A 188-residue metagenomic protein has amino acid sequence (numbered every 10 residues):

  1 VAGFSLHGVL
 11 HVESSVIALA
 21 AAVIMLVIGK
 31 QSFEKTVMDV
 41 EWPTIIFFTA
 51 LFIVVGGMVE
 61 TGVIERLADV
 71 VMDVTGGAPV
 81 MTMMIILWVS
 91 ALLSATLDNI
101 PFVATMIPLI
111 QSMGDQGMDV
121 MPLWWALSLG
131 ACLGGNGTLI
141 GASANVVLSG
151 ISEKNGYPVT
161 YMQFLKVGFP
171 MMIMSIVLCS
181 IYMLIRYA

Functional and structural regions predicted by a protein language model:
V1-D69, V167-A188: Hydrophobic transmembrane alpha-helices of multi-pass small-molecule transporters
S14, A18-A22, F48, F52 (+6 more regions): Alpha-helical transmembrane segments of multi-pass membrane proteins, especially transporters and channels
E41, G56-Y157: Membrane-interfacial helix-loop connectors
T44, T49, N99, P158-Y161: Generic intrinsically disordered, low-complexity segments enriched for polar/acidic and small residues
S128, S143, M162, Y182-L184 (+1 more regions): Alpha-helical transmembrane segments of multi-pass small-molecule/ion transporters
G150-M174: Interfacial loop-to-transmembrane junctions
